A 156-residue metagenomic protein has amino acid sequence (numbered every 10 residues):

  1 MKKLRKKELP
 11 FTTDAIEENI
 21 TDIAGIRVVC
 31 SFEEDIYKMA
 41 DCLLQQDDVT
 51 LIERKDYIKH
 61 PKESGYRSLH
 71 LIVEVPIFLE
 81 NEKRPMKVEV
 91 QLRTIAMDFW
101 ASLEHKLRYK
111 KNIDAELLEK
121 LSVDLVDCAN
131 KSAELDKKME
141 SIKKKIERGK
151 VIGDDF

Functional and structural regions predicted by a protein language model:
M1-A24: A glycine-rich, hydrophobic loop/mini-helix early in the fold
K6, Q45, Y109, S141 (+1 more regions): A structural signal for alpha-helix termini and helix-coil/disorder junctions
K7, I23, E33-I36, E74-I77 (+2 more regions): Surface-exposed peri-terminal alpha-helical interaction modules
E17, C30-M139: Long beta-strand-rich cores associated with HINT superfamily self-processing modules
G25-V29: Short aromatic/hydrophobic contact patches that present stacked aromatics for nucleic-acid/ligand binding
L135-F156: Intrinsically disordered, low-complexity acidic/polar and Pro/Ser/Thr-rich regulatory regions that often function as
